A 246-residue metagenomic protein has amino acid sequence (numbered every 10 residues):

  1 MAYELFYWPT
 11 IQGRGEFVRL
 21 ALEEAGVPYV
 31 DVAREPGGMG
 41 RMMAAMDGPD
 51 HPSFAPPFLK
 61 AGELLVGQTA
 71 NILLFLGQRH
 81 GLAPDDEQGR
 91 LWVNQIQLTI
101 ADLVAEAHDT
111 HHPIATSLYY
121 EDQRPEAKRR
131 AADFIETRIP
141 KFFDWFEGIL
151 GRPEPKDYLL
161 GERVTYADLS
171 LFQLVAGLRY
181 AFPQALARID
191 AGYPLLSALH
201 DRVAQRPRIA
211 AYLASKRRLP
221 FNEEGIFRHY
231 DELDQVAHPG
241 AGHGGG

Functional and structural regions predicted by a protein language model:
M1-R130, Y230-G246: GST-like domain detector, emphasizing the conserved glutathione-binding G-site in the N-terminal thioredoxin-like
E4-F6, L186-A187, A211: Short, contiguous strand/loop micro-motifs
W8, Y166, K216: Short, solvent-exposed turn/loop segments enriched in Gly/Ser/Thr/Pro and often Arg
G77, L174-V175, L213: Active-site-flanking alpha-helical
Q88, Q95-Q205, G244: GST-like fold's C-terminal all-alpha helical module
P194-G246: Long hydrophobic alpha-helical segments typical of transmembrane helices together with their membrane-interfacial
